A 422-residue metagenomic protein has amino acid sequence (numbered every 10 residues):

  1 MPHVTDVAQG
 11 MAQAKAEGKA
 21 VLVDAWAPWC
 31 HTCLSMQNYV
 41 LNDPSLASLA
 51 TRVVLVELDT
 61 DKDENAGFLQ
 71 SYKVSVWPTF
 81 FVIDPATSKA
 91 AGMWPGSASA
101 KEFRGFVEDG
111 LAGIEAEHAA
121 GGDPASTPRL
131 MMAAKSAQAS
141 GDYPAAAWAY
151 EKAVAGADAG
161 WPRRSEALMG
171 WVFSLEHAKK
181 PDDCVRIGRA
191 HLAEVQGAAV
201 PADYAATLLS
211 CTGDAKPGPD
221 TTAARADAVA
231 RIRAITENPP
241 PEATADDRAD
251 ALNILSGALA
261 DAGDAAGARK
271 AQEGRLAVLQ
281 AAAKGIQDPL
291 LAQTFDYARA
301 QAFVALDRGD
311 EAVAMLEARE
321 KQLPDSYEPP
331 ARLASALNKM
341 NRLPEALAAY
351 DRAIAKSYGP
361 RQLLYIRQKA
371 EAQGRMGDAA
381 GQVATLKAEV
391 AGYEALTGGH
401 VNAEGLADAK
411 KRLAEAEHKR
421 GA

Functional and structural regions predicted by a protein language model:
M1-T5, A25-A27, Y39, D43-N65 (+2 more regions): Thiol-based oxidoreductase modules, predominantly thioredoxin-like and allied folds used for disulfide exchange
E17-C30: Short active-site neighborhood of thiol/selenol oxidoreductases, capturing the structured segment around
V74-A116: Non-catalytic, surface beta->alpha helical segment in thiol-disulfide oxidoreductase systems
E117-G122, V154-S165, L192-Y204, G218 (+4 more regions): Flexible helix-coil transition and linker loops at the boundaries of alpha-helical arrays
P128, P162, E166, D250 (+4 more regions): Start-of-helix register in tetratricopeptide repeats
S140, A178, A215-T222, A262 (+4 more regions): Structural motif corresponding to the intra-repeat A-B loop/turn of tetratricopeptide repeats
